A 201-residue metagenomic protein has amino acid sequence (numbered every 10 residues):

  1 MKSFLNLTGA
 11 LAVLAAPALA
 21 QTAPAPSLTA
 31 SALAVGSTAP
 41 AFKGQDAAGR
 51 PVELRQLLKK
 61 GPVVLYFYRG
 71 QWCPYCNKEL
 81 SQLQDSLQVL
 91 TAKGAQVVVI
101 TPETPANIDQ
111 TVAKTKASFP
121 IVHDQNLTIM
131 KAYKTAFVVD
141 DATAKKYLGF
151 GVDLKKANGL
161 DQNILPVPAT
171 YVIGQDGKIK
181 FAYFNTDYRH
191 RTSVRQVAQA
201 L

Functional and structural regions predicted by a protein language model:
K2-A10: Sec-dependent signal peptide recognition, specifically the positively charged N-region followed immediately by
A15-P17: N-terminal signal peptide c-region/cleavage motif recognized by signal peptidases
L19-A41: N-proximal helix/coil linker or "cap" segments that precede and/or mark the start of modular domains
K43-V63: A short beta-strand-turn-helix
Q56-E79, L83: Short active-site neighborhood of thiol/selenol oxidoreductases, capturing the structured segment around
K78-K134: Structural microenvironment flanking redox-active thiols in thiol-disulfide oxidoreductases
D124-R189: Thiol/selenol-based redox catalytic cores and closely related redox-interacting motifs
Y188-L201: A short, polar/charged loop-to-alpha-helix boundary motif
